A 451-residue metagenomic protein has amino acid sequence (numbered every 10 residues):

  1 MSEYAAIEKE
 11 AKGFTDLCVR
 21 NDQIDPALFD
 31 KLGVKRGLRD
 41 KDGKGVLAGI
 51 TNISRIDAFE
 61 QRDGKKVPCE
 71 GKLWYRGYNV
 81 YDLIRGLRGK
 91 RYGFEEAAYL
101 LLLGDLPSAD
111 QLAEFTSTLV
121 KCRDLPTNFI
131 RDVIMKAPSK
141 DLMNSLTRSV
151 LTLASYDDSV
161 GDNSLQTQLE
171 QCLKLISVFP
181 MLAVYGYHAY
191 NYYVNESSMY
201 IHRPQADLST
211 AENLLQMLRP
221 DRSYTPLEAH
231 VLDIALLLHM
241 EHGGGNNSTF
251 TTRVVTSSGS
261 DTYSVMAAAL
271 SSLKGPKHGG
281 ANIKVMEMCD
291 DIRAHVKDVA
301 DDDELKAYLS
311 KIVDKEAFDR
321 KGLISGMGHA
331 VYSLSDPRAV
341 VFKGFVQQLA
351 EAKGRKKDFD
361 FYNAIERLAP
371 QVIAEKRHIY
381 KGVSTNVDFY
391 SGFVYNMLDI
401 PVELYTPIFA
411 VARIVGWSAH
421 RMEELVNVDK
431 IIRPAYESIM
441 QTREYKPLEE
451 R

Functional and structural regions predicted by a protein language model:
M1-R451: Non-transmembrane, aqueous-exposed alpha-helical and coiled segments at domain scale
